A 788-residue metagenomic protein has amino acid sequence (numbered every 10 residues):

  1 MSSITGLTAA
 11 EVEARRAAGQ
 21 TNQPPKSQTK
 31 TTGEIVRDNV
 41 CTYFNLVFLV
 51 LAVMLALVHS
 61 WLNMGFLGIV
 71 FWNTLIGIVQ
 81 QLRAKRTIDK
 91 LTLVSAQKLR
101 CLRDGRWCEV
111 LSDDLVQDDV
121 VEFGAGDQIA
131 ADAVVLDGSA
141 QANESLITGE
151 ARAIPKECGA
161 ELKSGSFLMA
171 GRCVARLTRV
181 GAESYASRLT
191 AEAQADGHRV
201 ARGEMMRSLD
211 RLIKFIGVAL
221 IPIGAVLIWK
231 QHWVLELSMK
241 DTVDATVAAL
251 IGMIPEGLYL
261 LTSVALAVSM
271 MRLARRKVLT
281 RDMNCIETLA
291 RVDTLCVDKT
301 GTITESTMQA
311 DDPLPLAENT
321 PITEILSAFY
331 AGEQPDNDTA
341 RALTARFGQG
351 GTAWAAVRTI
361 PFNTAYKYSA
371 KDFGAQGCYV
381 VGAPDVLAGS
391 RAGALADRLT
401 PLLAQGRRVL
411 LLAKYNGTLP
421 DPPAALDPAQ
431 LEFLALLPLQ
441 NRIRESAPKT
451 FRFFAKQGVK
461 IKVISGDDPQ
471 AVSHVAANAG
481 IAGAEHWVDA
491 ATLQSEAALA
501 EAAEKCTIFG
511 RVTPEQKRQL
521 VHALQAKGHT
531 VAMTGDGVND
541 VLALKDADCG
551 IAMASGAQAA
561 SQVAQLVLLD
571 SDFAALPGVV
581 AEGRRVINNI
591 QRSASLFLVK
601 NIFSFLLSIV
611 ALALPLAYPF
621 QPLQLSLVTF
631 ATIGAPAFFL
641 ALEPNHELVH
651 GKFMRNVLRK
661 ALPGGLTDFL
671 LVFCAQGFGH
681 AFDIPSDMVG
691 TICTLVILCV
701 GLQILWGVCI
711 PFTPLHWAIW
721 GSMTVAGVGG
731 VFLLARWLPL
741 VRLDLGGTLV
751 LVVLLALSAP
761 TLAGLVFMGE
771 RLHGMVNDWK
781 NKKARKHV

Functional and structural regions predicted by a protein language model:
I4-G6, A10, R16-K26, T74-L75 (+3 more regions): Actuator/coupling domain of P-type ATPases
T21-C101, W107, R211, F215 (+2 more regions): Transmembrane helix-loop-helix hairpins at the membrane interface
L46-G68, V218-I254, V268-K277, I602-P622 (+2 more regions): Helix-interface capping motifs at the ends of transmembrane segments in multi-pass membrane proteins
G65, A96-D210, L493-A503, T507 (+1 more regions): Cytosolic catalytic regions of P-type ion-transporting ATPases
T92-E109, V116, V278-V297: Membrane-cytosol interface motif
L227, L258, L266, G483-A532 (+3 more regions): Membrane-embedded transport module
R291-E432, L439, R452-F453, I461-S473 (+4 more regions): Cytosolic catalytic regions of ATP/NTP-dependent phosphoryl-transfer enzymes
